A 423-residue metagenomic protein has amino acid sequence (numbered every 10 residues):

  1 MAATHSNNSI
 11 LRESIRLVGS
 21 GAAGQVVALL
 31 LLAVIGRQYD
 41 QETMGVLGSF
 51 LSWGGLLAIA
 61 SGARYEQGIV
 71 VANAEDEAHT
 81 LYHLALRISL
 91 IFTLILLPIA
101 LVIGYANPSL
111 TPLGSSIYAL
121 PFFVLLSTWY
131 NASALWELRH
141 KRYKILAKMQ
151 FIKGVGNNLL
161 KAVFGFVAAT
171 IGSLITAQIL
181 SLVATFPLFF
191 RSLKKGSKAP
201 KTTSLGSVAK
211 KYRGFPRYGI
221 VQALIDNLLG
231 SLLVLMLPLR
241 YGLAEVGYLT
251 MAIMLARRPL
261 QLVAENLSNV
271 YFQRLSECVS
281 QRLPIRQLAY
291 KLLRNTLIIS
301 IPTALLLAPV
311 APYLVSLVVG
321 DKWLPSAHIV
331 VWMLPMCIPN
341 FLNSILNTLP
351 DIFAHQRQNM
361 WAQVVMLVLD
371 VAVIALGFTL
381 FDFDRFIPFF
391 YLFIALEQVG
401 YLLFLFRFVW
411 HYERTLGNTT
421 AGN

Functional and structural regions predicted by a protein language model:
M1-S6, I10, K144-M149, I171-G172 (+4 more regions): Interhelical loop/hinge segments that connect adjacent transmembrane helices in multipass membrane
N8, R12-Q25, F50, G54-G55 (+6 more regions): Membrane-water interface segments that mark the loop-to-transmembrane alpha-helix transition
L11, G68-E77, L126-I152, P335-A362 (+1 more regions): Membrane-interface junctions at transmembrane-helix termini in multi-pass inner-membrane proteins
E13-A28, I152-N157, S173-L193, L205-F272 (+2 more regions): Transmembrane helical elements of multi-pass membrane transporters/channels
A28, A58-E77, A252, A256-R282 (+1 more regions): Helix-loop junctions and terminal segments of transmembrane helices in multi-pass membrane transport/translocation
L30-A58, V208-F215, G219, M236-R257 (+2 more regions): Interfacial/gating helices of multi-pass transporter permease domains
Y39-M44, G104-L120, Y290, P309-I338: Interfacial segments at transmembrane-helix termini and the short loops linking adjacent helices
G114-P121, A147-S197, I253, V364-L369 (+1 more regions): Hydrophobic alpha-helical transmembrane segments
